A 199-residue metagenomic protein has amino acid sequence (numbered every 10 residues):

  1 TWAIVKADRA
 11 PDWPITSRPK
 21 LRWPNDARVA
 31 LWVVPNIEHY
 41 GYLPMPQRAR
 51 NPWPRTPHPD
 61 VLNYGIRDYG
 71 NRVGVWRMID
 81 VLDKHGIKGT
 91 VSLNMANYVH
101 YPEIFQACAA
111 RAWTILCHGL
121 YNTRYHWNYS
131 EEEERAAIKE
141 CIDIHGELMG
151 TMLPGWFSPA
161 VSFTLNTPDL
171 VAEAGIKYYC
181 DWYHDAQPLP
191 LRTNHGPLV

Functional and structural regions predicted by a protein language model:
W2-G155, A160-V199: Catalytic alpha-helical scaffold of carbohydrate-active enzymes acting on polysaccharides/glycoconjugates
